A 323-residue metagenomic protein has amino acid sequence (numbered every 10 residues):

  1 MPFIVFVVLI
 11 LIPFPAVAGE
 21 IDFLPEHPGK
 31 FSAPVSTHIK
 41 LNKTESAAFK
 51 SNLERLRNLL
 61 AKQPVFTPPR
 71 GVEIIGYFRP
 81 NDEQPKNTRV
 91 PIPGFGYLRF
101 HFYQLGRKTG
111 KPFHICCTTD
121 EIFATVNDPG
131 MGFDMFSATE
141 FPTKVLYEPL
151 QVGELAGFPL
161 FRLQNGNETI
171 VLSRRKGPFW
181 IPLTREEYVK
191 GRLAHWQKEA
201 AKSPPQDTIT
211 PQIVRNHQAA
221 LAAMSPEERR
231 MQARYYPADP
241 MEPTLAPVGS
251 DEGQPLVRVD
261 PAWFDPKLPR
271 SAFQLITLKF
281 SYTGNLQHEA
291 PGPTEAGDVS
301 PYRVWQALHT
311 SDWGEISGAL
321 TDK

Functional and structural regions predicted by a protein language model:
M1-V8: Sec-dependent signal peptide recognition, specifically the positively charged N-region followed immediately by
L9, L221, A262-P266, G297 (+1 more regions): Residue-level detector of functional hotspots within protein domains
P13-P15: N-terminal signal peptide c-region/cleavage motif recognized by signal peptidases
A18-P28: Cleaved targeting-peptide boundary
K30-R270, Y282: Short, solvent-exposed recognition patches
F273-G297: Short, well-ordered beta-strand elements
H288-K323: Surface-exposed amphipathic alpha-helical segments
